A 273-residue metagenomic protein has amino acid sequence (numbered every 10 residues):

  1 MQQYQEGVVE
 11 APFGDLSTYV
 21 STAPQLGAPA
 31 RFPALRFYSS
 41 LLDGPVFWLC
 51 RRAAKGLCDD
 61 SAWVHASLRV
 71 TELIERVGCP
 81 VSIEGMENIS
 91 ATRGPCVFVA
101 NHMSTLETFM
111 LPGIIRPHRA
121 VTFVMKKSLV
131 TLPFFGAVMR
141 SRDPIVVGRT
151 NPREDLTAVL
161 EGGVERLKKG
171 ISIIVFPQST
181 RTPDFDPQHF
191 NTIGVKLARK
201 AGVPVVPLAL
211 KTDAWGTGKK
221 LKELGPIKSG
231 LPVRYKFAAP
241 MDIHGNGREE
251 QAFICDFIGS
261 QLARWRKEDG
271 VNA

Functional and structural regions predicted by a protein language model:
M1-P95, M110: Membrane-anchoring hydrophobic helices of lipid-metabolizing enzymes
F37-S40, P45-R52, T92-N151: Catalytic core of membrane glycerolipid acyltransferases/transacylases, capturing the structured, soluble-facing
A54-M86, R119-E161: Membrane-interfacial amphipathic helices and adjacent loop/beta segments that form the lipid-substrate binding surface
G85, F135-G136, S172, P183-E249: A cross-family acyltransferase "interaction/gating" segment
P95-V97, G170-F176: Residue-level preference for the first positions of well-ordered beta-strands
I114, V138, E165, K196-L197: Hydrophobic/aromatic ligand-binding patch that stacks against planar heteroaromatic rings of cofactors or nucleotides
S179: Active-site metal-binding loops of divalent metal-dependent hydrolases
A239-K267: C-terminal functional extensions of proteins
